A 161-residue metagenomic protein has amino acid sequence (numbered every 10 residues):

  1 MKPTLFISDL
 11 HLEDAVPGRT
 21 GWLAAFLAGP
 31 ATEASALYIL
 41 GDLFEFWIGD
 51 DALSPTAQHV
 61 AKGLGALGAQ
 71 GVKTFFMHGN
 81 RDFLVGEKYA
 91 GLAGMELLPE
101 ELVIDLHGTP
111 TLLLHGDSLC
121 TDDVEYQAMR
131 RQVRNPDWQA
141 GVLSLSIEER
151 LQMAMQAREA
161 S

Functional and structural regions predicted by a protein language model:
K2-I7, L12-L106: Core catalytic region of metal-dependent phosphoesterases/phosphodiesterases, especially metallo-beta-lactamase-like
T32, L64-G65, G94, T109 (+3 more regions): Short, charged/polar low-complexity linear motifs in solvent-exposed/disordered segments
L102, T109-T111, D117: Well-ordered beta-strand scaffold positions
L114-S161: Active-site-proximal loop/helix segment associated with metal-binding centers of metalloenzymes
